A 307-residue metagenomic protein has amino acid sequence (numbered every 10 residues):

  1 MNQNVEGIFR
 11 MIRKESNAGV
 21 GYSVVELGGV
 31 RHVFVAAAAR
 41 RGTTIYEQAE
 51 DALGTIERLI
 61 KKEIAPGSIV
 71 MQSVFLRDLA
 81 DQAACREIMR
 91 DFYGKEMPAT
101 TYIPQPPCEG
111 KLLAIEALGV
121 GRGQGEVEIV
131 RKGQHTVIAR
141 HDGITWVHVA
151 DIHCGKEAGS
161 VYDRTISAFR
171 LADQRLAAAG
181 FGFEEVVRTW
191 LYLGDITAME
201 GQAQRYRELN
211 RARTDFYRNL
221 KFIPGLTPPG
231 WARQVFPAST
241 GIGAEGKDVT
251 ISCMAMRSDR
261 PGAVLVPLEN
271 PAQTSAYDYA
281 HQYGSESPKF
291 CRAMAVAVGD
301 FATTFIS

Functional and structural regions predicted by a protein language model:
N2-S307: Short, polar/acidic, helix-capping and beta-turn segments at strand->helix junctions that line the mouths
